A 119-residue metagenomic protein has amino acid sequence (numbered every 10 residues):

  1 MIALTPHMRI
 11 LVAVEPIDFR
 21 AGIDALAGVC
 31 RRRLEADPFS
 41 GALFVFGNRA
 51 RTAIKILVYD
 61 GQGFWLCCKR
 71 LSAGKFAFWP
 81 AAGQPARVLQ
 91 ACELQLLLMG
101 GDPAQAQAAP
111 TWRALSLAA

Functional and structural regions predicted by a protein language model:
M1-A119: Polybasic/polar functional segments that serve as interface/processing modules
